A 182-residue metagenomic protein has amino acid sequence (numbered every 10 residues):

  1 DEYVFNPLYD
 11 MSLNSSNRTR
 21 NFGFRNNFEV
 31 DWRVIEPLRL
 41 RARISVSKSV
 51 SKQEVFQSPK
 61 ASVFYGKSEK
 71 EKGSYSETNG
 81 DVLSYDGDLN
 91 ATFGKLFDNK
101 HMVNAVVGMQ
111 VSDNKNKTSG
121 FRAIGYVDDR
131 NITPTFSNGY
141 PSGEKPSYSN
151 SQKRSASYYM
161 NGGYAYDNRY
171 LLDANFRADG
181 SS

Functional and structural regions predicted by a protein language model:
D1-D10, V55-G73, K117-P146: Surface-exposed loop/turn segments flanking beta-strands in extracellular/periplasmic regions
P7-V55, S76-L96, N104, N116-T118 (+1 more regions): Outer-membrane beta-barrel transmembrane strands
H101: Histidine-centered active-site/metal-ligand motif
M109, R177-S182: Conserved short loop/turn motifs at secondary-structure junctions
V111-K115: Glycine-rich, aromatic-flanked loop segments that form ligand/cofactor-binding clefts across common enzyme folds
